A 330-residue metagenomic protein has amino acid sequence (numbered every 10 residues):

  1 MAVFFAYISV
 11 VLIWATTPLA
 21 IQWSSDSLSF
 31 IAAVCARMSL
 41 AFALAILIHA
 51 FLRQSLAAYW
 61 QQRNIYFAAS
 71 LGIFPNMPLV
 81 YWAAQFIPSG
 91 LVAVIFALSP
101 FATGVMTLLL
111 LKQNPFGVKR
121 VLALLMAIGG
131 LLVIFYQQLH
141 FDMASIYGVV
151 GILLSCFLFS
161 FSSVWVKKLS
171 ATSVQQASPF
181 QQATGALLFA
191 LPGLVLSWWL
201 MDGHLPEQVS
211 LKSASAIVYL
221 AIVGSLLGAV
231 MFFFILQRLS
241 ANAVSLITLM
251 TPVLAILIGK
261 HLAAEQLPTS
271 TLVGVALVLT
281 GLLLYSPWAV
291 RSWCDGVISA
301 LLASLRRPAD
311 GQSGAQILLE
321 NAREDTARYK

Functional and structural regions predicted by a protein language model:
M1-A32, G129, D142-A171, F189-L196 (+1 more regions): Glycine-/small-residue-enriched transmembrane alpha-helix faces in small-molecule transporters and effluxers
A2-A6, A32-L47, F67, L122-G129 (+3 more regions): Hydrophobic alpha-helical transmembrane segments of multi-pass integral membrane proteins, especially transporters
I13, T17-P18, I46-F96, V133 (+1 more regions): Specific transmembrane alpha-helical segments of multi-pass solute transporters/efflux pumps, especially DMT/EamA
T16, A20-W23, S27, A41-Y59 (+5 more regions): Membrane-interface helix-cap regions at the ends of transmembrane helices in multi-pass membrane proteins
S24, A33, R37, A83 (+7 more regions): Hydrophobic/aromatic residues within transmembrane alpha-helices of multi-pass small-molecule transporters
S29-F30, P88, P115, S178 (+2 more regions): A helix-boundary/kink motif common to multi-pass secondary transporters, especially Major Facilitator Superfamily
C35-A36, I73, M77, V92-L98 (+2 more regions): Helix-helix packing/entry segments at the starts of transmembrane helices
A45, M106, V118-Q138, S155 (+3 more regions): Hydrophobic transmembrane alpha-helices of multi-pass small-molecule transport proteins
